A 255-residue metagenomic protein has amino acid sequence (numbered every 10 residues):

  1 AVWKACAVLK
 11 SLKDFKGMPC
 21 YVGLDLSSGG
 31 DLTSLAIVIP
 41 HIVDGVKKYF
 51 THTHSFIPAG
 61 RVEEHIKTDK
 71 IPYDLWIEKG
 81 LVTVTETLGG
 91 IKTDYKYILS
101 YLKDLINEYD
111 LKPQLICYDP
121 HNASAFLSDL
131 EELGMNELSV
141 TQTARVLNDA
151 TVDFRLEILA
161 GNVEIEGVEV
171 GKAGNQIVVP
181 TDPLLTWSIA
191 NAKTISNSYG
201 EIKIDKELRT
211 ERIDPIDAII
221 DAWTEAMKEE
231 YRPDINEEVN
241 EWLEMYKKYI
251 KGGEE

Functional and structural regions predicted by a protein language model:
A1-Y21: ATPase catalytic-site recognition across NTP-hydrolyzing enzymes
Y21-D25, L35: Short hydrophobic beta-strand that contains or immediately precedes a catalytic carboxylate
G29-V43, I213-D217, D221: Acidic, metal-ligating active-site segments
D31-A36, S124-E132, D149-V152: A short acidic (Asp/Glu
I39-P113: Nucleic-acid-processing active sites and adjacent nucleic-acid-binding tracks, predominantly divalent metal-dependent
D110-N122, L127: Short glycine-rich phosphate-binding loop at a beta-alpha junction
L133-P233: Metal-dependent DNA phosphodiester-chemistry modules and their immediately adjacent helices/loops in DNA-processing
W223-E255: Acidic two-metal-ion nuclease catalytic site recognized across multiple nuclease folds, prominently DnaQ/RNase D-T
